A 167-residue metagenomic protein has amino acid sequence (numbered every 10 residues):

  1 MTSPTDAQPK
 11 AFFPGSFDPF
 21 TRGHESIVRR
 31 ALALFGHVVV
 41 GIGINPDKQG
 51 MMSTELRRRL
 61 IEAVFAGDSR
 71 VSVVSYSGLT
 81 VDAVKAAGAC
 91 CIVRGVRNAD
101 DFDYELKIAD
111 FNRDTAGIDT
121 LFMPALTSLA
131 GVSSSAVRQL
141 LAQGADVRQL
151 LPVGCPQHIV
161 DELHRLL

Functional and structural regions predicted by a protein language model:
M1-L167: Nucleotidyltransferase catalytic core that binds NTPs
